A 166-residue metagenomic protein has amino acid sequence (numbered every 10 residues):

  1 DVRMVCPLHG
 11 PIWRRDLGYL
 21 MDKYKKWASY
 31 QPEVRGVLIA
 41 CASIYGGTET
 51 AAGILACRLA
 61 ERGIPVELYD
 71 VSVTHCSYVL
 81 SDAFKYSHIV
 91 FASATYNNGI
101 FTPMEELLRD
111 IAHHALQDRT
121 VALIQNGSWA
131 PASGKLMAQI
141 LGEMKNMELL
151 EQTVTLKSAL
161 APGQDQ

Functional and structural regions predicted by a protein language model:
D1-E33: Divalent-metal (often Zn2+) His-rich catalytic cores of metallo-beta-lactamase-fold enzymes
D1-V5, G10-I12, I54-Y69, V79-Q166: FMN-binding flavodoxin-like domain, especially the glycine-rich phosphate-binding loop
L17-G18, T50, G134: A short acidic (Asp/Glu
D22, Y69-T74: Short gly/ser/thr-rich secondary-structure transition/capping motifs
P32-V34, L116-Q117: Short, flexible coil/linker segments at domain boundaries that flank nucleotide/cofactor-interacting
G36-A40, A122: Conserved beta-strand elements of the Class I
A40-R62: Short, charged N-terminal beta->alpha structural module
C41-S43, S72, N126: Structural motif
